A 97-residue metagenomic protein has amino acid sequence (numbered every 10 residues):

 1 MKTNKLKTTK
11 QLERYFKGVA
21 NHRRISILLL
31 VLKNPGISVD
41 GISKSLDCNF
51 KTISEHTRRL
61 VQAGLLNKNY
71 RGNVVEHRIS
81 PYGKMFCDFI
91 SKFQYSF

Functional and structural regions predicted by a protein language model:
K2-F16: Short, Lys/Arg-enriched N-terminal segment that forms or immediately precedes the first helix of a structured domain
K17-R24, S80-G83: Short helix-coil-helix linker/hinge
H22, N34-S38: Short capping segments at the starts of secondary-structure elements
K33, E76-F97: Conserved segment of winged-helix/HTH DNA-binding domains
G41-K44: A short acidic, leucine-rich amphipathic alpha-helix
T57-R58: Short, hydrophobic-biased segments on the C-terminal half of alpha helices that form "recognition helices"
Q62-G72, R78: Beta-hairpin "wing" of winged helix-turn-helix
